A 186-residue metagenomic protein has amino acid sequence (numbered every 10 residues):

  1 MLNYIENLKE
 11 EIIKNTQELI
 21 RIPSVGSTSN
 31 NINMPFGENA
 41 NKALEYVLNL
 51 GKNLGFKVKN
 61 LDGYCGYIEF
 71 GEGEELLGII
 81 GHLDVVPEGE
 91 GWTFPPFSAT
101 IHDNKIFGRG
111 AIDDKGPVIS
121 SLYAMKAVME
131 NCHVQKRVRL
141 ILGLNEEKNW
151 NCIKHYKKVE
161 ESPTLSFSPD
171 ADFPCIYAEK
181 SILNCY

Functional and structural regions predicted by a protein language model:
L2-I106, V134: Acidic/His- and Gly-rich active-site-bordering loop/insert found across diverse amide/peptide-bond hydrolases
Y64-G66, L183-Y186: Short beta-strand micro-motifs in enzyme catalytic cores
G78, F107, R139, G143: Conserved beta-strand segments that form the floor/walls of ligand-binding pockets within enzyme and binding domains
R109-I112: Loop-rich non-cytosolic ectodomains and luminal regions
D114-K115, I119-C185: Acidic/histidine-rich catalytic neighborhood of metal-dependent amide-processing enzymes
